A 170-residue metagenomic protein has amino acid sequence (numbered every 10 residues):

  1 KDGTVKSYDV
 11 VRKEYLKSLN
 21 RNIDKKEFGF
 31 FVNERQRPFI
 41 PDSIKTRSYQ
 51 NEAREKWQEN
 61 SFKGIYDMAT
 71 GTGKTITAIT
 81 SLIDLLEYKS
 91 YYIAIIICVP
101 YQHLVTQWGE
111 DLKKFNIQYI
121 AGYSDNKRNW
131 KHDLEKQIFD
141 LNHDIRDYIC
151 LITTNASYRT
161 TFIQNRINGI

Functional and structural regions predicted by a protein language model:
K1-F31: Signature of lipid phosphatidyltransferase scaffolds
F31-I170: SF2 helicase/translocase NTPase motor core, specifically the RecA-like lobe 1 inter-motif segment between Walker
